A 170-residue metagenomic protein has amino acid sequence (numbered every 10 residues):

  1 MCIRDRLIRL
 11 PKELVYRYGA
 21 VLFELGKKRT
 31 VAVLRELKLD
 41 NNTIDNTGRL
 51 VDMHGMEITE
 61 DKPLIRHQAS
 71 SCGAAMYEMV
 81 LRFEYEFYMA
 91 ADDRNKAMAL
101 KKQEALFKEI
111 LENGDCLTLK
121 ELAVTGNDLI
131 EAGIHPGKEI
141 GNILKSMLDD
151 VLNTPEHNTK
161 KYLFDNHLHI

Functional and structural regions predicted by a protein language model:
R4-I170: C-terminal subdomains that position terminal phosphate/3'-OH groups for nucleotidyl transfer/ligation, primarily on
